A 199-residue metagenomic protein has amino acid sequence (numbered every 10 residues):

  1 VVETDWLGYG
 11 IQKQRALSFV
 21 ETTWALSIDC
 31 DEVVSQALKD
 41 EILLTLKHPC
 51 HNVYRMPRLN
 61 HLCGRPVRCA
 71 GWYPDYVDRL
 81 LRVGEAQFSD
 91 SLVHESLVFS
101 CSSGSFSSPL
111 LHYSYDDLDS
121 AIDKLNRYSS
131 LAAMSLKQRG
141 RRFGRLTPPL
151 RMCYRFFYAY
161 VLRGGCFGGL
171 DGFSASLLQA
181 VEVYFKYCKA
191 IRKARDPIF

Functional and structural regions predicted by a protein language model:
V2-Y9, Q14: Short, acidic/glycine-rich phosphate-metal binding loop used to engage nucleotide
T4, I28-C30: Cofactor-binding loops of NAD(P)H-dependent oxidoreductases, dominated by short-chain dehydrogenase/reductases
I11-S18, W24, I28, S35-P197: Catalytic-site signature of metal-activated, phosphate-bearing donor transferases, centered on the GT-A/GT-A-like
